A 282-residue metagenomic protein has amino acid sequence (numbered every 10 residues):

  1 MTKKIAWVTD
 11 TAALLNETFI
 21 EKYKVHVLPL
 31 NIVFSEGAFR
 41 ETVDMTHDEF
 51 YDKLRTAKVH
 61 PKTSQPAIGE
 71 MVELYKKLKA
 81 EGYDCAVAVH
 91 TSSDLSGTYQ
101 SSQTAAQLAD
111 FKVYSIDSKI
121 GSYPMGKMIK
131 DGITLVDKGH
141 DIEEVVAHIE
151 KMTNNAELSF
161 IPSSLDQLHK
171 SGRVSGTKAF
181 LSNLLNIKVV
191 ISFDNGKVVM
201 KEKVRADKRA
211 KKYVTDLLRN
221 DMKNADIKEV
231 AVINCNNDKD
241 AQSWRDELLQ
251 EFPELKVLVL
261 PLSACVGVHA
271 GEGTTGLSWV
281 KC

Functional and structural regions predicted by a protein language model:
K3, A12-K22, H26, N31 (+4 more regions): Mixed-charge interfacial surface used for oligomerization/domain docking and macromolecular partner engagement
I5-Q65: N-terminal glycine-rich anion-binding loop in soluble enzyme alpha/beta folds
A38-A88, S93-L108: Class I S-adenosyl-L-methionine
